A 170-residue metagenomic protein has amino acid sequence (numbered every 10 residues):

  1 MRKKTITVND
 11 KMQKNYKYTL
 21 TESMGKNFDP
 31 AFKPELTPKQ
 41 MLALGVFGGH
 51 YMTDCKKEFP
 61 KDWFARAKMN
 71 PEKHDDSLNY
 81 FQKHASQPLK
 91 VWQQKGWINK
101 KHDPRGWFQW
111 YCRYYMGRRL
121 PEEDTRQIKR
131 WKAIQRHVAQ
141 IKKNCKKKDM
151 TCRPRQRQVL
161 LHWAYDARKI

Functional and structural regions predicted by a protein language model:
R2-G106, R118, R136-V159: Compositionally biased, intrinsically disordered low-complexity regions enriched for acidic
Y114-A139: Short linear, low-complexity motifs centered on an aromatic residue
H162-I170: Elongated scaffolding segments in large macromolecular assemblies, built predominantly from amphipathic alpha-helices
